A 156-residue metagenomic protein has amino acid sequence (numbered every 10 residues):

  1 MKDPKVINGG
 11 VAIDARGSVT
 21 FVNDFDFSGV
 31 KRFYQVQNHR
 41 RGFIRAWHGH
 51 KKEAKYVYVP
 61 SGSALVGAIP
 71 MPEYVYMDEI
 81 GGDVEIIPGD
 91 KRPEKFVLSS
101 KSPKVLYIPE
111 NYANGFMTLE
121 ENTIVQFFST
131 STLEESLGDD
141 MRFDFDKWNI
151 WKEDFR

Functional and structural regions predicted by a protein language model:
M1-K101, E121-R156: Non-catalytic, conserved peripheral segments adjacent to functional cores
L98-E121: Conserved metal-binding segment of the jelly-roll/cupin
